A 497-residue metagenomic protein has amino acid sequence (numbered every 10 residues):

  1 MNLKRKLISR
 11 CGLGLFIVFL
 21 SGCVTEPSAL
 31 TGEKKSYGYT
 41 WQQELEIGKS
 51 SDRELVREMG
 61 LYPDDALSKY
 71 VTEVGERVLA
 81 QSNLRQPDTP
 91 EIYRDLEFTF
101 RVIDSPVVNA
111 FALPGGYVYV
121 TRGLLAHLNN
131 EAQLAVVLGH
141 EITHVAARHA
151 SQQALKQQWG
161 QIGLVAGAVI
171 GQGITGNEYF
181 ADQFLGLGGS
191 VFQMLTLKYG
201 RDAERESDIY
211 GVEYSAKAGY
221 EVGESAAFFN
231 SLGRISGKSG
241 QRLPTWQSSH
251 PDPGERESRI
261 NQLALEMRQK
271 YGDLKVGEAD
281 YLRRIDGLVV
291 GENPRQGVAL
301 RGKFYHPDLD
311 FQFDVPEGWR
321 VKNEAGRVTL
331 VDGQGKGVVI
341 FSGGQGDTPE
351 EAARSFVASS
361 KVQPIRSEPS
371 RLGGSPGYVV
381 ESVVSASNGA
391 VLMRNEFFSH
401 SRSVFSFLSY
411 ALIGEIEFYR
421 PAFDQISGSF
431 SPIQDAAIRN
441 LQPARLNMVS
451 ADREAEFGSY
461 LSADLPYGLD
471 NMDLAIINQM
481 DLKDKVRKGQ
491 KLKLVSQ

Functional and structural regions predicted by a protein language model:
N2-L13: Bacterial N-terminal signal peptides that target proteins for export
F19-G22: C-terminal motif of bacterial Sec signal peptides marking the signal peptidase cleavage site
V24-G176, Q193-T196, E213-F229, R234-Q241 (+4 more regions): Peri-catalytic and regulatory segments of divalent metal-dependent proteins
K35-G38, E46-K49, L61, K69 (+9 more regions): Extracytoplasmic and endomembrane cell-envelope/extracellular-matrix remodeling and assembly machinery
S105, R122, M472-D481: N-terminal post-signal-peptidase region of extra-cytosolic proteins
F184-F192: Active-site-proximal segment of zinc-dependent metalloprotease catalytic domains
